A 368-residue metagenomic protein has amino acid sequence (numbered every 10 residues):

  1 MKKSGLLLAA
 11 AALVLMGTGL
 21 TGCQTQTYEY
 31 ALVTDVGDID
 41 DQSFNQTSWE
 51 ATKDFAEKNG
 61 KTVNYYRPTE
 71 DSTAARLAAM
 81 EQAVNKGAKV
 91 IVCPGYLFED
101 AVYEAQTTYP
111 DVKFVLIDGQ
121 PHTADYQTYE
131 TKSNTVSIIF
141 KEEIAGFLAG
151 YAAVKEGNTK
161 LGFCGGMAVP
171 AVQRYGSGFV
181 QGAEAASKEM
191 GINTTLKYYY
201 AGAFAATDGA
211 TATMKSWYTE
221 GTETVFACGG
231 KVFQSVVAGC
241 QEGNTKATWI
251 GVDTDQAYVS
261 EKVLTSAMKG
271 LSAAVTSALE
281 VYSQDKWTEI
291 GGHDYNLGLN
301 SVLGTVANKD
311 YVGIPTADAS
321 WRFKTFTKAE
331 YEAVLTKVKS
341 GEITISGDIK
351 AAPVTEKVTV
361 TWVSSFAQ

Functional and structural regions predicted by a protein language model:
M1-E29, W362-Q368: Short, low-complexity disordered leader/linker segments with a strong preference for bacterial N-terminal type II
T25-Q368: A residue-level marker of the well-folded mature domains of exported/periplasmic proteins
